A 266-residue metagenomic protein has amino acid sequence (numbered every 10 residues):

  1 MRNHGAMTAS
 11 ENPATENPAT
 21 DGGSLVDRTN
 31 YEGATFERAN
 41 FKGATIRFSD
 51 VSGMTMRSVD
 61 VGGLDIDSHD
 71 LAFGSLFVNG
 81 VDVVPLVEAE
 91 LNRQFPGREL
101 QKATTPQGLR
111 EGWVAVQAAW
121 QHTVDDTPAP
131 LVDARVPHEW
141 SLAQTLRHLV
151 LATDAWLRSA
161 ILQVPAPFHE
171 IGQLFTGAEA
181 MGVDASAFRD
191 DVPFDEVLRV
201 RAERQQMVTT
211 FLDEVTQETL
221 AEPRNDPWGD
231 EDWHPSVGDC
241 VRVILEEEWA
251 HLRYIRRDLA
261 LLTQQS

Functional and structural regions predicted by a protein language model:
R2-E90: Tandem repeat scaffolds
V81-V83, V215, H251, I255: A structural signal for the main folded, soluble domain(s) of proteins
D82, L86-E111, L157-Q205, T263-S266: Short, helix-capping/interhelical loops that line the mouth of catalytic, cofactor-, or ligand-binding pockets
P106-Q117, E139-L146, D191-R201, G238-V241: Amphipathic, non-membrane alpha-helical segments in soluble helical-bundle scaffolds
G112-T123, L149-A152, W156, P193 (+3 more regions): Alpha-helical packing segments of well-folded alpha/beta enzyme cores
D126-P130: Charge-dense, helix-prone N-terminal extensions
L131-D184, Q206, P223-S266: Short, contiguous alpha-helical
L212-P223: Substrate-binding/catalytic groove segments of enzymes that remodel or degrade extracellular structural polymers
